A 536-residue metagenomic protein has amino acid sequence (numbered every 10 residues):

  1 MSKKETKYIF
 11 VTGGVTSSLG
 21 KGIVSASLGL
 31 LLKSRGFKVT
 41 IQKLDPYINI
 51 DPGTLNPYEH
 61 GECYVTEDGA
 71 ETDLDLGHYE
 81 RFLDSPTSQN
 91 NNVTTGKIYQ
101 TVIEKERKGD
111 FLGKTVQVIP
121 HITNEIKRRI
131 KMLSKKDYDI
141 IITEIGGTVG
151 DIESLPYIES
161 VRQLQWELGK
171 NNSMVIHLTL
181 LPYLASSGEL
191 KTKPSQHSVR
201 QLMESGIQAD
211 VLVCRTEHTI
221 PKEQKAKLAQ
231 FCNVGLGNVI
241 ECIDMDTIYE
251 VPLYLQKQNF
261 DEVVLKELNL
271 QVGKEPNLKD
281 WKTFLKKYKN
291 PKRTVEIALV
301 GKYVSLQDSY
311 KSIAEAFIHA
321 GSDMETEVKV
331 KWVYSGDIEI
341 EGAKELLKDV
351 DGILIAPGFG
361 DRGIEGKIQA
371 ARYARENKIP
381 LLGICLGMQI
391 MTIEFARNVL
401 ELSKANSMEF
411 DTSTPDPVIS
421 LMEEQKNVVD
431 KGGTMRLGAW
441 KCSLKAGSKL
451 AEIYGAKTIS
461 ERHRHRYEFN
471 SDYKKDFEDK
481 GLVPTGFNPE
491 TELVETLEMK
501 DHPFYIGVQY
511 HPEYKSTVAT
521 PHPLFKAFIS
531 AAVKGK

Functional and structural regions predicted by a protein language model:
M1-T326, G336-G352, F359-G360, K367-Y373 (+1 more regions): Flexible phosphate-sensing "switch/lid" loops adjacent to ATP/NTP-binding sites across phosphate-transfer
L19-G22, A26-L30, S34, L346-K441 (+2 more regions): Cysteine-nucleophile active-site neighborhood
P52, E59-E67, M245-Y249, I355 (+4 more regions): Short beta-alpha connecting loops at secondary-structure transitions that line or flank enzyme active sites
C232, V264-E275, V399-S403, F528-K536: Short, hydrophobic alpha-helical segments
G237-D244, K331, F487-E490: Beta-strand->loop->alpha-helix junctions that form or flank phosphate-binding loops in nucleotide-handling enzymes
G273-P276, L382-G383, L402-M408, A451 (+3 more regions): Acidic/polar loop patches that form or flank catalytic/metal-binding clefts of enzymes that bind anionic ligands
K287-P291, A343-E345, R362, F410 (+3 more regions): Replace "in large, NTP-powered and nucleic-acid-processing enzymes" with "in large, NTP-powered factors and other
L437-K441, K445-K536: C-terminal and late-domain segments of enzyme folds
